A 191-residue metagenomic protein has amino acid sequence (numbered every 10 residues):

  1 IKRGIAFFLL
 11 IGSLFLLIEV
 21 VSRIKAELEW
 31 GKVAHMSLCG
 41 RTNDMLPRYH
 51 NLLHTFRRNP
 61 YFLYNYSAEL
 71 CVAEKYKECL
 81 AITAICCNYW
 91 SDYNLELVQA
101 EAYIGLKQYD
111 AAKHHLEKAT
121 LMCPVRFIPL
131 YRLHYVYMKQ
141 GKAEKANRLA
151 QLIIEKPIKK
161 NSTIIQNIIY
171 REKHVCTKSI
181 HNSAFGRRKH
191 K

Functional and structural regions predicted by a protein language model:
F8-G40, D44: Hydrophobic alpha-helical transmembrane segments in integral membrane proteins
W30-G31, Y61-N65, N94-Q99, F127-Y135 (+2 more regions): Alpha-solenoid helical repeat scaffolds
L53-H54, A84-N88, E117-L121, E155: Conserved structural position within tetratricopeptide repeats
R57-R58, W90-S91, P124, I158: Short coil turns that delineate tetratricopeptide repeat
N147-K191: Terminal, low-structured helical/coil segments at or just beyond the last alpha-helical repeat
